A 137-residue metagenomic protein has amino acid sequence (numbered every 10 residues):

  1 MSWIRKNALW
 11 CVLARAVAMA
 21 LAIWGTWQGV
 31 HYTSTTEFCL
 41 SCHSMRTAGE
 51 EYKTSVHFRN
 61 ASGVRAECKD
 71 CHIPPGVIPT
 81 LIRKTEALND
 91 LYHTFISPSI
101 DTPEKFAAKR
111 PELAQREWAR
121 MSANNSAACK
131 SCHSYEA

Functional and structural regions predicted by a protein language model:
M1-A137: Short sequence/structural segments immediately N-terminal
